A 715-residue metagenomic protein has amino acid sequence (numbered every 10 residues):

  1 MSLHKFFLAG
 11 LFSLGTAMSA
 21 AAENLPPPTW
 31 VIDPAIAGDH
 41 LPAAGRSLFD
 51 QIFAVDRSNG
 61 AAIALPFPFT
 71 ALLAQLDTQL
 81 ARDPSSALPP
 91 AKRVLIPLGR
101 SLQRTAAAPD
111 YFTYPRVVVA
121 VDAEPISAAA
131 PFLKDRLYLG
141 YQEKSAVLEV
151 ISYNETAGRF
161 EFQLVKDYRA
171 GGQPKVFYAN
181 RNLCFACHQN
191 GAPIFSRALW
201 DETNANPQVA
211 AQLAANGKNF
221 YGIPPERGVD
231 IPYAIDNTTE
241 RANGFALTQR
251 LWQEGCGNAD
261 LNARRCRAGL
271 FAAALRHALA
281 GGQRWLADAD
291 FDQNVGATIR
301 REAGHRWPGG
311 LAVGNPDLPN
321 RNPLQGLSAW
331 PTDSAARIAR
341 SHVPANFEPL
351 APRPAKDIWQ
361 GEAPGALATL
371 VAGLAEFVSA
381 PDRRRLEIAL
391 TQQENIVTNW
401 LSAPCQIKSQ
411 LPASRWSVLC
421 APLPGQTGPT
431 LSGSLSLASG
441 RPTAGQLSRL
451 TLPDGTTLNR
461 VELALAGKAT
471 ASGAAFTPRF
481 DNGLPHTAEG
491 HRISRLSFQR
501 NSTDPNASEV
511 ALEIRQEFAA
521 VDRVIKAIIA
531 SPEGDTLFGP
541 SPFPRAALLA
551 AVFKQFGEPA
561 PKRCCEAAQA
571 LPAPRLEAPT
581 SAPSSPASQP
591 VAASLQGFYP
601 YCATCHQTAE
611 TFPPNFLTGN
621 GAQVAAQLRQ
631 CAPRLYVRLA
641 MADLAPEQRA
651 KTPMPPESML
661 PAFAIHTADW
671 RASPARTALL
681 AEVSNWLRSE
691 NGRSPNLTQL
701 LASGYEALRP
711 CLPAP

Functional and structural regions predicted by a protein language model:
M1-G10: Bacterial N-terminal signal peptides that target proteins for export
A9-A17: Bacterial N-terminal signal peptides
A22-T78, A91-G99, E226-R415, D504-P715: Aromatic- and Gly/Pro-enriched helix-to-coil junctions and flexible linker segments
D77-V121, P125-P131, Y138: N-terminal accessory alpha/beta regions
D110-L213: Acidic/His-rich structured neighborhood in mature extracellular/periplasmic domains
A129-Y138, A413-S417, P442-A444: Short, hydrophobic/aromatic-rich segments at coil-to-beta transitions
A205-P232: Post-HExxH zinc-binding segment in Zn-dependent metallohydrolases
P422-C564: Extracytosolic secretory-pathway proteins
